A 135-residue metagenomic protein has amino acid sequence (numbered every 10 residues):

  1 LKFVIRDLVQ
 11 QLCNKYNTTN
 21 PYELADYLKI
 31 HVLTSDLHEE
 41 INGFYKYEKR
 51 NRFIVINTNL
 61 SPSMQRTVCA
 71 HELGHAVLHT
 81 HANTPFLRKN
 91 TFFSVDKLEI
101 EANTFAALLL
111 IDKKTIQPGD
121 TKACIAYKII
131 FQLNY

Functional and structural regions predicted by a protein language model:
L1-Y135: Active-site hotspot residues in diverse enzymes, especially metal/ion-binding acidic/histidine motifs
